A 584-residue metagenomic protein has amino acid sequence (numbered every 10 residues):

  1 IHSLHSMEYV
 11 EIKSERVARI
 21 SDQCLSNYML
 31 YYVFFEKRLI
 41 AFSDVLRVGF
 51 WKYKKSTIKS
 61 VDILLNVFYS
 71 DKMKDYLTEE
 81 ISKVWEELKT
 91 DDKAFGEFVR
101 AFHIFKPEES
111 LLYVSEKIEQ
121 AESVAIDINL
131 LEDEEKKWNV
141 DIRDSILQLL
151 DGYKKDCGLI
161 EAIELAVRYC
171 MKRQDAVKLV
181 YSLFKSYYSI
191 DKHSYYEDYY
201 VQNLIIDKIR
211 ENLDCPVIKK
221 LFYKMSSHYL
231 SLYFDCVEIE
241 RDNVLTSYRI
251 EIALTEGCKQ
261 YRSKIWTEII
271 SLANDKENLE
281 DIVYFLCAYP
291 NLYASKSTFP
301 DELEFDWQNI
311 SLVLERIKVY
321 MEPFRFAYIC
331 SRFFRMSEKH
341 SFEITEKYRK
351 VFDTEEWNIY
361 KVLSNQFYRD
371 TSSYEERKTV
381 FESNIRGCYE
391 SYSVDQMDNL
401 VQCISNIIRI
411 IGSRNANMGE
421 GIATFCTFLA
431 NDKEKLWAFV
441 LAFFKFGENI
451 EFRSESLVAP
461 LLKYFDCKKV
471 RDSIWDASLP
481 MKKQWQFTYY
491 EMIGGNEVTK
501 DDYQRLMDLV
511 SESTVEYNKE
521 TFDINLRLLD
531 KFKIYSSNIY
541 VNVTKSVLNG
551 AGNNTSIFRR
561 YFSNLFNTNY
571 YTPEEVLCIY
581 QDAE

Functional and structural regions predicted by a protein language model:
I1-L111, S123, I128-L131, T354-S383 (+4 more regions): C-terminal leucine-rich, beta-strand-based interaction scaffolds used for sensing/assembly
Y31-F35, L65-Y69, H103, A430 (+8 more regions): Ankyrin-repeat helical core positions
V45-L46, L77, I81, V114 (+6 more regions): Buried hydrophobic core positions in alpha-solenoid tandem helical repeats
Y53-T57, L88, A294-S297, V313-L314 (+1 more regions): Eukaryote-specific, cytoplasm-facing alpha-helical/coiled-coil scaffolding segments in long proteins
V61-L65, F102, I146, L150 (+4 more regions): Hydrophobic core/packing positions within alpha-helical solenoid repeats
E109, I118-A438, C467-K468, V498-E584: Long internal repeat-built scaffold domains in very large eukaryotic proteins
V167-M171, L429, L441-D508, V515: Eukaryote-skewed repeat-based solenoidal scaffolds used as protein-protein interaction platforms, primarily
